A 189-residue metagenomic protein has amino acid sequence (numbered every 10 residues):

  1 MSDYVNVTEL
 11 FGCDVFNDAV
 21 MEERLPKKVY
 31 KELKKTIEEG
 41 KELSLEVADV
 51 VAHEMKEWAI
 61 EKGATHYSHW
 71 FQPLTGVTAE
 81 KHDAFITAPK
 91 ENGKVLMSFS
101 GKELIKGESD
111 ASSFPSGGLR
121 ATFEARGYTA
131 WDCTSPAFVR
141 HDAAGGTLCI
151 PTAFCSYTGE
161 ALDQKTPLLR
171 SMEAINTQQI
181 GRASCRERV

Functional and structural regions predicted by a protein language model:
M1-G12, P136-G145: Flexible glycine-/small-residue-enriched beta->alpha junction loops that bind anionic phosphate/pyrophosphate groups
D3-D14, A19-S100, I105-T122: Histidine/acidic residue-rich metal-binding segments in metalloenzymes
F123-V189: Glycine-rich, acidic/polar active-site loops that bind/position phosphate-bearing ligands
